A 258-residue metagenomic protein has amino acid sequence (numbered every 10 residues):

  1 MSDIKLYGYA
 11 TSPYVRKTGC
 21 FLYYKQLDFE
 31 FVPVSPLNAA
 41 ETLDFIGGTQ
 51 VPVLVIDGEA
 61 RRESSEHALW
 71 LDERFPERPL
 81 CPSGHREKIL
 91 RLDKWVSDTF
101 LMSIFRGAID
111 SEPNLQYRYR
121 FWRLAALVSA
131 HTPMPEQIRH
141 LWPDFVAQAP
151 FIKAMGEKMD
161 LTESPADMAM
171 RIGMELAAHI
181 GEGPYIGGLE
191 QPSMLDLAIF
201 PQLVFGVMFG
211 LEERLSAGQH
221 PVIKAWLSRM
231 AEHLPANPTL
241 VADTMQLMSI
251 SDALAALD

Functional and structural regions predicted by a protein language model:
M1-P135, L254-A255: GST-like domain detector, emphasizing the conserved glutathione-binding G-site in the N-terminal thioredoxin-like
D44, L141-I152, M248-L257: Short alpha-helical hairpin
S65, L90, M170-M174, K224 (+1 more regions): Generic alpha-helical structural signal
R91, W95-D98, E175, P201-F205 (+1 more regions): Alpha-helical scaffold segments in carbohydrate-active enzymes
M102-G218, V222: GST-like fold's C-terminal all-alpha helical module
F200-D258: Long, positively charged, glycine-interspersed low-complexity recognition regions
